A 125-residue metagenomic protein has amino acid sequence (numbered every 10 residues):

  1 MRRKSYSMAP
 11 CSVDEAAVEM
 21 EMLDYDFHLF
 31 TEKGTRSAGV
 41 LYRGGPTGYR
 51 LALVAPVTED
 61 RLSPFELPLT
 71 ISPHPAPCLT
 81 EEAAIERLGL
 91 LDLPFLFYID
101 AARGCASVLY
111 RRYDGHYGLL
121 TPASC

Functional and structural regions predicted by a protein language model:
M1-C125: N-terminal, polar/charged subdomain of small-to-medium soluble alpha/beta proteins
